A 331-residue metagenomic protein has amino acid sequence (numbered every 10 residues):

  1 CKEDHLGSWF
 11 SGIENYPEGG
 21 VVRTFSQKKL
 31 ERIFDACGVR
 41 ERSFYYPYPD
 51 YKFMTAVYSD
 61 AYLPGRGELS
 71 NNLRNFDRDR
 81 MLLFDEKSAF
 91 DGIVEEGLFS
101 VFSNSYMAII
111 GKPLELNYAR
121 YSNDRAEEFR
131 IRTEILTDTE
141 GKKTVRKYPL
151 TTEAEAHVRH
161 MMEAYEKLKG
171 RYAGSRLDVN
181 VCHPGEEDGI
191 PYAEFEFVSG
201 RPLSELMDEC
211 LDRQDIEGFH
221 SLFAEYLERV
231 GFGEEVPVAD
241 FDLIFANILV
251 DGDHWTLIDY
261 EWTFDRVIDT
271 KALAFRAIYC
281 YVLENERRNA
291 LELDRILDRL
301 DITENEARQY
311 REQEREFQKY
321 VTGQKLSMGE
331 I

Functional and structural regions predicted by a protein language model:
E3-E18, E235-N289: Catalytic activation segment of kinase domains across protein kinase-like and atypical kinase folds
G19-Y46: Short alpha-helix
R42-D79: Conserved catalytic loop of SAM-dependent methyltransferase domains
L73-I109: Conserved Class I S-adenosyl-L-methionine
F102-I109, R130-T133, I190-Y192: Short hydrophobic/aromatic beta-strand or adjacent loop that forms the aromatic wall/cage of a ligand/substrate-binding
Y118-G170: ATP-binding glycine-rich loop module of kinase domains
D178-L227: Conserved structural core of kinase catalytic domains
T256-I331: C-lobe/activation-segment region of protein kinase-like
